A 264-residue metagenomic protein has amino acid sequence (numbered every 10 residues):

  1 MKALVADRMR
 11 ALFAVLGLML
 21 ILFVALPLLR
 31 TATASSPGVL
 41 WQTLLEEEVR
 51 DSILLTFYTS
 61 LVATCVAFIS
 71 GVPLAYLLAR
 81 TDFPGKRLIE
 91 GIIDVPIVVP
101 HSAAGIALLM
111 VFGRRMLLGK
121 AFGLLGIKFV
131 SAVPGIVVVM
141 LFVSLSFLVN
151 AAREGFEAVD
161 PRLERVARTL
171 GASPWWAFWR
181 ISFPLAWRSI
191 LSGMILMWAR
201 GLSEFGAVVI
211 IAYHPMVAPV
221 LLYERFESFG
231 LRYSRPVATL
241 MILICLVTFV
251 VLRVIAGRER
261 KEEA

Functional and structural regions predicted by a protein language model:
K2-G38, E47-E157, I181, L185-F205 (+3 more regions): Membrane-water interface segments at the C-terminal ends of transmembrane alpha-helices in multi-pass inner-membrane
P84, S173-P174: Short coil/turn motifs that cap or connect alpha-helices
V95, L163-L170, S234: Short hydrophobic faces within alpha-helices
V99, G171-A172: Structured catalytic cores of enzymes that bind and process phosphorylated ligands/cofactors
R153-E164, P174: Membrane-helix/interface signature in polytopic inner-membrane proteins
V166-A167, A177, I181, L222: Hydrophobic positions on the alpha-helical face of helix-turn-helix-like DNA-binding modules
L170-G171, P184: Glycine/proline-centered hinge or cleavage motifs at structural transition points of membrane proteins
M216-V217: Extracytoplasmic catalytic/substrate-binding loops of multi-pass membrane glycan-assembly enzymes
